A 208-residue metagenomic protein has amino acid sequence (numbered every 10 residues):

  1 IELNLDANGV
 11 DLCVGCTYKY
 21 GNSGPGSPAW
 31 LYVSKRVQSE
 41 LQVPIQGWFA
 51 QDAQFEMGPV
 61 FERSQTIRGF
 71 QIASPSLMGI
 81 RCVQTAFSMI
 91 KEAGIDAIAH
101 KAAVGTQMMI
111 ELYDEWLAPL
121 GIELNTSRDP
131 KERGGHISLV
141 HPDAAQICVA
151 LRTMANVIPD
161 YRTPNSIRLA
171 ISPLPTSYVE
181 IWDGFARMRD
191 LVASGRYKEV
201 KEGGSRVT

Functional and structural regions predicted by a protein language model:
I1-N22: Conserved PLP phosphate-binding loop immediately N-terminal to the Schiff-base lysine helix in PLP-dependent enzymes
I1-N4, Y32, S177-E180: Active-site core of PLP-dependent enzymes with the aminotransferase class I/II
T17-Y20, R36-V37, P164: Short, acidic/turn-prone active-site loops that include or flank metal/cofactor- and phosphate-binding residues
N22-G26, Y32-K101, Q107: Active-site C-terminal subdomain of aminotransferase-like
T66-P75, I90-V140, I158-R162: Conserved small-domain helix->loop->beta segment predominantly found in fold-type I
L139-P142, I171-P173: Short beta-strand-to-loop capping motifs
A150-T208: PLP-dependent enzyme catalytic core of the Aspartate aminotransferase-like
